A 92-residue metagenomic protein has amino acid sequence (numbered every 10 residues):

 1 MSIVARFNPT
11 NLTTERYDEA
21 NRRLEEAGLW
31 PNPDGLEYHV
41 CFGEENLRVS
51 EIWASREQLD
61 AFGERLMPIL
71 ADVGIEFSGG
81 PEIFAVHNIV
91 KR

Functional and structural regions predicted by a protein language model:
M1-S50, A54-I69, I75-R92: Short S/T/G/P-rich N-terminal loop/turn motif that feeds into the first structured element of a domain
